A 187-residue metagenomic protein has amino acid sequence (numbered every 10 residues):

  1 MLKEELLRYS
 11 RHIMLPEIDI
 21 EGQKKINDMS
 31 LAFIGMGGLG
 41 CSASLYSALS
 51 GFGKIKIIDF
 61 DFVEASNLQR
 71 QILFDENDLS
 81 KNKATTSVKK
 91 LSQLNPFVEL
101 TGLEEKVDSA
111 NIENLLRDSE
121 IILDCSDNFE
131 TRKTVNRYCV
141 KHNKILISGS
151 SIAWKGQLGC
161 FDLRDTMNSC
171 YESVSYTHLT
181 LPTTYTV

Functional and structural regions predicted by a protein language model:
M1-L179: Adenine nucleotide-associated cytosolic modules
H178-V187: Single conserved hydrophobic/aromatic residue that forms the stacking wall/gate of nucleotide- or nucleobase-binding
